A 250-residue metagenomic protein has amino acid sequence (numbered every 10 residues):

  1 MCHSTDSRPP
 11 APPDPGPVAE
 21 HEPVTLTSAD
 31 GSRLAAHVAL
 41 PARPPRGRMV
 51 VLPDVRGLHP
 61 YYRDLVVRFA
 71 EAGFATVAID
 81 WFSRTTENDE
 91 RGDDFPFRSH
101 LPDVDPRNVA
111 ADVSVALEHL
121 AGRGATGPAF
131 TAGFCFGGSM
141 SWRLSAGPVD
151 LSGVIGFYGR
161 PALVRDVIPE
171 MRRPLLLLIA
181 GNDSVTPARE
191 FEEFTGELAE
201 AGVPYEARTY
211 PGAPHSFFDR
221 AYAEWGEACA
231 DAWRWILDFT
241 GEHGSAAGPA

Functional and structural regions predicted by a protein language model:
M1-A250: N-terminal cap/leader regions of alpha/beta-hydrolase-fold enzymes, predominantly small-molecule hydrolases
